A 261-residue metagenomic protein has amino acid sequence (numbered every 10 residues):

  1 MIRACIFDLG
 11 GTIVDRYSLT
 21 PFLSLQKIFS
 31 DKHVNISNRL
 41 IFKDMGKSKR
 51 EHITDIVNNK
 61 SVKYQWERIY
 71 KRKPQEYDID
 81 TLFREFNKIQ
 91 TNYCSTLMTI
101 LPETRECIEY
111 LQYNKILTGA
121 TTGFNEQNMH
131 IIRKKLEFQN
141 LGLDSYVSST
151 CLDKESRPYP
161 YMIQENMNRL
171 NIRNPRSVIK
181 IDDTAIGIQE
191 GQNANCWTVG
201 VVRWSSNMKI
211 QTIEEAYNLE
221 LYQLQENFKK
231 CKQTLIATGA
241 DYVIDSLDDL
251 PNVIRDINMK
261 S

Functional and structural regions predicted by a protein language model:
M1-R3, R105-Y113, N125-S261: Asp-based, Mg2+/Mn2+-dependent phosphohydrolase catalytic module
I2-R105, E109-Y113, Q127-H130: N-terminal helical cap/lid subdomain that shapes the substrate entry/recognition surface in HAD-like hydrolases
L25, D31-K32, H52-T54, N59 (+7 more regions): Generic alpha-helical propensity signal that fires on short helical segments and nearby coil/disordered stretches
V34, I116, C196: Short glycine/serine/threonine/alanine-rich loop segments
R39, G119-A120: Short catalytic-loop micro-motif centered on adjacent basic/acidic residues
D44, A120-G123, D182: Conserved residues at beta->alpha junctions
L97, T121, E155: Glycine- and other small-residue-rich loops at beta-strand/loop junctions that grip anionic moieties
